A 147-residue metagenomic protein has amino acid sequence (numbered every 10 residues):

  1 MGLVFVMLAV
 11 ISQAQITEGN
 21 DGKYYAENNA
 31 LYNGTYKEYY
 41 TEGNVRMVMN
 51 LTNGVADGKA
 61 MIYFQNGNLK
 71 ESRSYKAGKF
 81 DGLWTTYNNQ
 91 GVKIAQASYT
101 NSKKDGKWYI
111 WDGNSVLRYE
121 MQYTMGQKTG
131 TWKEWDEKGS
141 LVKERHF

Functional and structural regions predicted by a protein language model:
M1-A9: Bacterial N-terminal signal peptides
V10-F147: Glycine/tyrosine- and acidic-biased, solvent-exposed loop/turn segments at the edges of beta-strands
